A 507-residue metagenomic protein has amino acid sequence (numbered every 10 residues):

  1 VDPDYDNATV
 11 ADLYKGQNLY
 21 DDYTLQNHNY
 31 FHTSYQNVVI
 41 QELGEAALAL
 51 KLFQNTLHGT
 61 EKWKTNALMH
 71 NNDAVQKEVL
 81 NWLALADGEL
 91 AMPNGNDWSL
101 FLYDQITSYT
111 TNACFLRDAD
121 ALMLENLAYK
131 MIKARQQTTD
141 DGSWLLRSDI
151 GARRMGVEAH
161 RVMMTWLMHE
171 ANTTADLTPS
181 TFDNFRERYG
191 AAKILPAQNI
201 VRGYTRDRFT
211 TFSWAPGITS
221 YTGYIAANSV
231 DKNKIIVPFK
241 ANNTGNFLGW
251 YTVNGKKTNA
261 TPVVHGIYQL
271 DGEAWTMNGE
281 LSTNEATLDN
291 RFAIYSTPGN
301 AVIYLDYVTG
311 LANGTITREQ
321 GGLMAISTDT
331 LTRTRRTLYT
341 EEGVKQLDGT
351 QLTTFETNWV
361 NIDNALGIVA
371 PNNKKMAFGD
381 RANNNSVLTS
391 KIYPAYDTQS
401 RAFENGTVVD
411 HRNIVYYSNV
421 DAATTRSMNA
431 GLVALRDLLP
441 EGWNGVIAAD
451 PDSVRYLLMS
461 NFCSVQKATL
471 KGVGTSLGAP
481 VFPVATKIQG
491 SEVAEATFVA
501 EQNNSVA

Functional and structural regions predicted by a protein language model:
V1, I40, G44, T65-A84 (+1 more regions): Hydrophobic core segments within long, regular secondary-structure runs in both alpha- and beta-rich folds
V1-A67: Active-site lining segments of carbohydrate-active enzymes
A8, Y23, E404-V409, A485 (+1 more regions): Glycine-centered loop/turn motifs
D12-Y23, W82, A86-L90, T139-G142: Detector for glycine-centered tight turns/loop "hinges" at secondary-structure junctions
T33, N37, D73, K77 (+1 more regions): Alpha-helix initiation and capping sites
F53, H58, K62-K64, L85-P451 (+2 more regions): Extended polysaccharide-engagement surfaces of secreted carbohydrate-active enzymes
M69-V75, P93-G95, N503: Substrate-binding and catalytic surfaces of secreted/luminal carbohydrate-active proteins
A423-A507: Non-catalytic terminal regions with compositionally biased, polar/charged low complexity
